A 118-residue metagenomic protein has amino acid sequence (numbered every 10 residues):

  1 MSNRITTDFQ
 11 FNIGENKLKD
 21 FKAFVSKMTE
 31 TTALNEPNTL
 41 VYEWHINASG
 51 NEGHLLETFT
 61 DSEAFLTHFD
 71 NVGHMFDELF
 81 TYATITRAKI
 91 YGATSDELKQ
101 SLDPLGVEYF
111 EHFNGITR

Functional and structural regions predicted by a protein language model:
M1-G53, T60-N71, T81-R118: Short S/T/G/P-rich N-terminal loop/turn motif that feeds into the first structured element of a domain
G73-D77: A short, acidic, amphipathic alpha-helical segment used as a generic capping/interface helix at domain edges
